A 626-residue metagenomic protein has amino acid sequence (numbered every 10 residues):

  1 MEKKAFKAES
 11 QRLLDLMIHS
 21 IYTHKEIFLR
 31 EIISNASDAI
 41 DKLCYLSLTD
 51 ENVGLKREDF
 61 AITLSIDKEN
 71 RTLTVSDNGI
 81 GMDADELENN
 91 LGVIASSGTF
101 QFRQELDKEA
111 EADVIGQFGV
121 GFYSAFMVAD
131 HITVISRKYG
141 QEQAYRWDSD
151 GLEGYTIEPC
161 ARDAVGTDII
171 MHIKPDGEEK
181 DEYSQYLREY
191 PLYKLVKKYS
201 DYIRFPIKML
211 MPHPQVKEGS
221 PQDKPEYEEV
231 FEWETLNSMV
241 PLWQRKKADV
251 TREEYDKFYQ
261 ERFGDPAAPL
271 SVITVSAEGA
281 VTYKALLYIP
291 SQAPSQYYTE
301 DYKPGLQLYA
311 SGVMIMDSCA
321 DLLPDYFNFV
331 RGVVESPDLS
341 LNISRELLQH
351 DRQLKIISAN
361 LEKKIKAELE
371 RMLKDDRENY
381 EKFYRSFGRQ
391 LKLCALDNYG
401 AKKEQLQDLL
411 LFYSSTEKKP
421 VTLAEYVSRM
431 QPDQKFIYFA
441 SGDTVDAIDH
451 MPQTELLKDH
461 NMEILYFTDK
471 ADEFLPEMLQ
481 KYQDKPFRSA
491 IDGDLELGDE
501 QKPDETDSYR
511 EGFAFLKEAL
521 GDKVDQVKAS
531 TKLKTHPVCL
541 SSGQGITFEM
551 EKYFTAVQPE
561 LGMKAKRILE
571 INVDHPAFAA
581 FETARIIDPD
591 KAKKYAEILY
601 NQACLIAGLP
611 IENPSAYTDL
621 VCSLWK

Functional and structural regions predicted by a protein language model:
M1-Y186, K194: GHKL (Bergerat-fold) ATPase N-terminal catalytic module, capturing the glycine-rich phosphate-binding loop and acidic
V114, I132-G154, K174-E178, E182-K626: GHKL/Bergerat-fold ATPase module in large chromosome/replication-associated machines
